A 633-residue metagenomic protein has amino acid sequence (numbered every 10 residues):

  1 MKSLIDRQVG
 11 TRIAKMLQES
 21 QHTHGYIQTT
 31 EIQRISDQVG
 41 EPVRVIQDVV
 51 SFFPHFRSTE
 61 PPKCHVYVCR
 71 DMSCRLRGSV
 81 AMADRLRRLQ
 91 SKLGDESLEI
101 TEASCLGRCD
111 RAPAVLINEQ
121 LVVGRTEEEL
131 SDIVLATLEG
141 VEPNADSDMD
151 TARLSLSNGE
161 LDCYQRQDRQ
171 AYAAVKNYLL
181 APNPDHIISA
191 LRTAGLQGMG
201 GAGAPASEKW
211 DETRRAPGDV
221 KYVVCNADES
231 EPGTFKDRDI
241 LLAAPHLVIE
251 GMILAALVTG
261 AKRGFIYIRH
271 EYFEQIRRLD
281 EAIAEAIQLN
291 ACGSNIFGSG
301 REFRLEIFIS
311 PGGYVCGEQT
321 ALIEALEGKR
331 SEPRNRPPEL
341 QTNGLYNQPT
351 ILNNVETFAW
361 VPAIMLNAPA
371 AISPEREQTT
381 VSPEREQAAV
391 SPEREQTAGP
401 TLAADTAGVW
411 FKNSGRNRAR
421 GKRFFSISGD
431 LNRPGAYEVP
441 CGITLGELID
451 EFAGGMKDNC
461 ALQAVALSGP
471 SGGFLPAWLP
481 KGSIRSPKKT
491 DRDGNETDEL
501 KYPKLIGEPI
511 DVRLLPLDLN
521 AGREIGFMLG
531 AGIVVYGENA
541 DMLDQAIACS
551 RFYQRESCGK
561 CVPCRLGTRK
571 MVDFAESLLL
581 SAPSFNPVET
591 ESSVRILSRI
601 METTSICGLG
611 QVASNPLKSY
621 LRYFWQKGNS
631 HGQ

Functional and structural regions predicted by a protein language model:
M1-Q378, E384-R385, R394, P400-Q633: Feature of Fe-S/electron-transfer and energy-metabolism proteins that preferentially highlights extended coupling
A388: Metal-dependent catalytic core segments for phosphate chemistry
